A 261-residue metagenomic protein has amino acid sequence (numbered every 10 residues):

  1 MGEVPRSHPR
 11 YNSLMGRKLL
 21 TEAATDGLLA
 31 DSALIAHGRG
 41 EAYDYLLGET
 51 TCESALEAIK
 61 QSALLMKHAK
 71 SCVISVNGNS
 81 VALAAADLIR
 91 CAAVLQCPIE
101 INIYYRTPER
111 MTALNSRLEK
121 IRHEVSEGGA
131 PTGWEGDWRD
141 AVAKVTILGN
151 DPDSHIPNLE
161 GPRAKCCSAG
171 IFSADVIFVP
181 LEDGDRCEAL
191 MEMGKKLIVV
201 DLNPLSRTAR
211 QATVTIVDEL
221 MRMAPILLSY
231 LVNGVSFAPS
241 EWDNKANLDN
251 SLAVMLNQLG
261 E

Functional and structural regions predicted by a protein language model:
M1-E100, Y105-T112, S116, S236 (+1 more regions): Electropositive, gly/pro-rich neighborhoods at or near active sites that engage anionic ligands
H68, F172-S173: Alpha-helix C-terminal capping/helix-to-coil transition sites in glycosyltransferase folds
C91-R163: Long, charge-dense
E100, F178, K196-V200, V214-I216: Hydrophobic/aromatic beta-strand patches that form the interior of the parallel beta-sheet core in alpha/beta enzyme
Y105-R110, C187, P204-T208, R222-A224: Short gly/pro/ser/thr-enriched loop/turn and capping motifs at secondary-structure boundaries
D153-F172, F178-D185: Active-site glycine-rich loop that binds ribose-phosphate moieties when present
G184-L205: A short, gly/pro- and small-residue-rich
L205-E261: C-terminal functional extensions of proteins
